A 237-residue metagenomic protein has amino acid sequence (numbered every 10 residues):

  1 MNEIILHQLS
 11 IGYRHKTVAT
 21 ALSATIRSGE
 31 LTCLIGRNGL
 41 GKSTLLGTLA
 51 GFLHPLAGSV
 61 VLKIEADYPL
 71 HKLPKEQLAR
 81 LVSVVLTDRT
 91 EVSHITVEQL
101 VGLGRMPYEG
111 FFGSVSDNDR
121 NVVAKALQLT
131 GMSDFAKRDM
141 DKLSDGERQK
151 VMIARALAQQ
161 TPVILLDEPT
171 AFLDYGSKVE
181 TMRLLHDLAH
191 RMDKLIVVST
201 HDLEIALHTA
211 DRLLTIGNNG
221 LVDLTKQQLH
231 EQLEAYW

Functional and structural regions predicted by a protein language model:
I35-R37: The feature captures the beta-strand-to-loop junction immediately N-terminal to the Walker
A50: Helix-to-loop junction immediately C-terminal to a conserved catalytic motif
S59-Q77: ABC ATPase NBD Q-loop/coupling interface
D139-L143: Conserved ABC ATPase signature
I164-D167: Catalytic Walker B motif of ABC-type/P-loop ATPase nucleotide-binding domains
T200-H201: H-loop/switch region of ABC-family ATPase nucleotide-binding domains
L213-T225: H-loop (His-switch) and adjacent beta-strand-loop-beta switch element of ABC-type ATPase nucleotide-binding domains
